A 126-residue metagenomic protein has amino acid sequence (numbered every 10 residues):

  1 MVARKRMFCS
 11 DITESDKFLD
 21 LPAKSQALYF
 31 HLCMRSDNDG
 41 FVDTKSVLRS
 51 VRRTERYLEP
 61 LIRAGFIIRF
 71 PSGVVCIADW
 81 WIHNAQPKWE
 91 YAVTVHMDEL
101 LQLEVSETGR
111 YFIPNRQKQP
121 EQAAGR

Functional and structural regions predicted by a protein language model:
M1-I12, V51-R126: Winged-helix/helix-turn-helix nucleic-acid-interaction surface
M1-N38, I77: Short recognition helix of helix-turn-helix/winged-helix DNA-binding domains
L19-D20, G40-T44, E59: Short, compositionally biased terminal leader/tail segments enriched in small/polar residues
C33, D43, W89-A92: Surface-exposed beta-strand edges and their flanking turn/coil or helix-capping segments
S36-R52: Short acidic, hydrophobic short linear motifs in intrinsically disordered regions
